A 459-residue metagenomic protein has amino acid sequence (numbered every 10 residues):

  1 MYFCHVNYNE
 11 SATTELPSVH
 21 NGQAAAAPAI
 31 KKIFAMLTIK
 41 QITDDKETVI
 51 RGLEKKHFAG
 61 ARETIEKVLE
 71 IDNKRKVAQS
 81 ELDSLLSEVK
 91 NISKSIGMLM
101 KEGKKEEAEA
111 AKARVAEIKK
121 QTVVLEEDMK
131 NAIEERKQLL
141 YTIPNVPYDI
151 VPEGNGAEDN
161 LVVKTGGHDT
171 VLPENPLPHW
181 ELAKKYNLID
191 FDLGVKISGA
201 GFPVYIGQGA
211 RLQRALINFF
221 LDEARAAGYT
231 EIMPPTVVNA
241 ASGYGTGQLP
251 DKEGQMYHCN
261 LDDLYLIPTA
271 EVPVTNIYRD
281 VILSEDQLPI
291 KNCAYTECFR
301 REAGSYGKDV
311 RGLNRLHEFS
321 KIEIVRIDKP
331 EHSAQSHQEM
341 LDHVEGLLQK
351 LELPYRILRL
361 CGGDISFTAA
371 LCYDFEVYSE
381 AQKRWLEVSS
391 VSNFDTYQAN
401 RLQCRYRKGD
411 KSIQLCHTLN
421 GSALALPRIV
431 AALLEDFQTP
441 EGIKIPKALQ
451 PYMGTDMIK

Functional and structural regions predicted by a protein language model:
M1-F3, E15: Mature extracytoplasmic/luminal segments of secretory-pathway proteins
Y2, Y8-E10, N21-G22, P28-A35: Short, Lys/Arg-enriched N-terminal segments with co-localized hydrophobic residues within the first ~10-30 amino acids
S11-P17: N-terminal, intrinsically disordered charge-dense segments
E15, A26-A27: Low-complexity proline/serine/threonine-rich segments in eukaryotic and viral proteins
K32-T170, L188, D192: N-terminal alpha-helical targeting/anchoring segments
R62, T165-K459: TRNA-recognition modules of translation machinery and tRNA-sensing kinases, especially anticodon-binding
